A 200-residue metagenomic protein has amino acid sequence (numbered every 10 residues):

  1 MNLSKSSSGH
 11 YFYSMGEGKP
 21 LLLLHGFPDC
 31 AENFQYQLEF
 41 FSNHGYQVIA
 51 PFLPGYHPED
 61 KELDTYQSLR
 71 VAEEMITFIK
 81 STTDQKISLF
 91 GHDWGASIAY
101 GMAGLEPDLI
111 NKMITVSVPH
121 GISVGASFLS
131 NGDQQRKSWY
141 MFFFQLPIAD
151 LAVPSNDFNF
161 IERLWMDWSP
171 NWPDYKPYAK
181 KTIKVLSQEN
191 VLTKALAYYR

Functional and structural regions predicted by a protein language model:
N2, H10, P20, E32 (+2 more regions): Flexible "cap/lid" subdomain of the alpha/beta-hydrolase fold that forms the substrate-access gate
K5-M15: A short loop-to-beta-strand scaffold at the N-terminal edge of the catalytic core in hydrolase folds
S14-D60: Conserved HGGG/HGGXW glycine-rich cap/lid loop of the alpha/beta-hydrolase fold
